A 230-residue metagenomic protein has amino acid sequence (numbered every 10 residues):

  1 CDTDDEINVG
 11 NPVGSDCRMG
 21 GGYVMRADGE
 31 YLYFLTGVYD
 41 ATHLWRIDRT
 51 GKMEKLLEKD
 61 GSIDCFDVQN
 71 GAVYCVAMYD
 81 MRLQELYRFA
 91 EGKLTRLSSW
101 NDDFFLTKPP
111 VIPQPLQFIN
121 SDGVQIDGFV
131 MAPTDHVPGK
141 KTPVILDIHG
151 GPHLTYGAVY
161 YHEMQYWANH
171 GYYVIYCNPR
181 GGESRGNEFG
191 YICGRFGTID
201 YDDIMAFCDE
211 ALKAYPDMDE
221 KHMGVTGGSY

Functional and structural regions predicted by a protein language model:
C1-Y23, D28, G37, I47-D64 (+2 more regions): Multi-bladed beta-propeller domains
D2-E6, Y23, A41-W45, Q84-E85 (+1 more regions): Short, mixed-charge, low-aromatic patches
I7, N11, C17-M19, F34 (+8 more regions): Generic detector of intrinsically disordered, low-complexity, polar/charged segments
L32-L35, Y74-V76: Residue position within the beta-strands of beta-propeller blades
T36-T42, Y79-R82: Short, solvent-exposed loop/turn segments at conserved positions within beta-propeller repeat blades
D40, S62, G151: A generic "binding-loop/recognition-motif" signal
L44, E58-D60, N169-Y172: Structural signature of Gram-negative outer-membrane beta-barrels, strongest in the C-terminal barrel of TonB-dependent
C65-Y230: Serine-hydrolase catalytic core recognition
